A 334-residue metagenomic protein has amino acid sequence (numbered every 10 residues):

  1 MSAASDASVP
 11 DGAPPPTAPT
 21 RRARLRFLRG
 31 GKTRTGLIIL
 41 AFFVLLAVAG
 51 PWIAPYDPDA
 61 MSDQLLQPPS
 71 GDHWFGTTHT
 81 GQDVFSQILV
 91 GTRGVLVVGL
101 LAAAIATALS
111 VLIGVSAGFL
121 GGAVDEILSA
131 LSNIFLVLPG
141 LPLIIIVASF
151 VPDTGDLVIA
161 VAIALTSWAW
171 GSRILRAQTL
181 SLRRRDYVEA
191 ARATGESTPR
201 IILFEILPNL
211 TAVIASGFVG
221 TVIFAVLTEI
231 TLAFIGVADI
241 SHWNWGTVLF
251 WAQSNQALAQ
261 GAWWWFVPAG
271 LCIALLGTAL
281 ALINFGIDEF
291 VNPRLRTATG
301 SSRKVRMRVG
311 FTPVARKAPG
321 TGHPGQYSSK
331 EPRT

Functional and structural regions predicted by a protein language model:
A3, D11-D59, L131, R200 (+3 more regions): N-terminal signal-anchor/first transmembrane alpha helix
R24, V48-S86: Short membrane-interfacial helix/loop motifs at transmembrane-helix boundaries
W74, I105-L109, G118-R185, V213-A215: Generic hydrophobic transmembrane alpha-helix motif, especially the helices
V84-F119, L275-L276: Transmembrane alpha-helix signature in integral membrane proteins
R93-L109, P199-T231: Transmembrane alpha-helices
L136, V147-V151, T179, G220-T221 (+1 more regions): Glycine-rich helix-loop "coupling/hinge" segments at transmembrane-helix boundaries in multipass transporters
T166, A212-A215, V219-G220, A262-S329: C-terminal transmembrane helix and the adjacent membrane-cytosol boundary/short C-terminal tail of inner/organellar
